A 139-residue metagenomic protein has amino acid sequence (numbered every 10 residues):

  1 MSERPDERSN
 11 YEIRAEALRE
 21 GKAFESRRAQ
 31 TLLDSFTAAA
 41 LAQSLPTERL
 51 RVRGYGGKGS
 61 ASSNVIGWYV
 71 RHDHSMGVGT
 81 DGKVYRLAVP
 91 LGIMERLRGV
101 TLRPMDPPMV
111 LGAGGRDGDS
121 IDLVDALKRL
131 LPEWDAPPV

Functional and structural regions predicted by a protein language model:
M1-S62: N-terminal domain-onset segments
E7, D34, G57-G59, V65 (+4 more regions): Generic structural signal for short, flexible, solvent-exposed coil/loop and linker residues
T37, L97-V139: Helix-rich interaction surfaces within compact, conserved domain-sized segments that mediate assembly or partner
L45, Y69, L102-P104: A generic structural signal for short, non-catalytic loop/turn and secondary-structure boundary residues
R49-V52, G56, A61, R86 (+4 more regions): Generic preference for flexible, low-structure residues
V52-A88: Amphipathic, interaction-prone secondary-structure segments
V78, G82-P104: Intrinsically disordered, low-complexity regulatory segments enriched in Ser/Thr/Pro and charged residues
